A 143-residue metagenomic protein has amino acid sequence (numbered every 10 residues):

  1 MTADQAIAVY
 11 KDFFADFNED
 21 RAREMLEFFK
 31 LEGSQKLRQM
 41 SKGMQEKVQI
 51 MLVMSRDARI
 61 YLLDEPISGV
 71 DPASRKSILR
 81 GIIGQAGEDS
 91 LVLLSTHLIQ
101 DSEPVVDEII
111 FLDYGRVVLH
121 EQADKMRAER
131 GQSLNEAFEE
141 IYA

Functional and structural regions predicted by a protein language model:
M1-V48: ABC-family P-loop ATPase nucleotide-binding domains
Y61-E65, V70: Catalytic Walker B motif of ABC-type/P-loop ATPase nucleotide-binding domains
R75-E88: Helical segment within the ABC ATPase nucleotide-binding domain
D89-L98: Conserved H-loop
S102-P104: A short, surface-exposed alpha-helical micro-motif characterized by mixed small hydrophobic and charged/polar residues
H120-E121: ABC ATPase "signature
